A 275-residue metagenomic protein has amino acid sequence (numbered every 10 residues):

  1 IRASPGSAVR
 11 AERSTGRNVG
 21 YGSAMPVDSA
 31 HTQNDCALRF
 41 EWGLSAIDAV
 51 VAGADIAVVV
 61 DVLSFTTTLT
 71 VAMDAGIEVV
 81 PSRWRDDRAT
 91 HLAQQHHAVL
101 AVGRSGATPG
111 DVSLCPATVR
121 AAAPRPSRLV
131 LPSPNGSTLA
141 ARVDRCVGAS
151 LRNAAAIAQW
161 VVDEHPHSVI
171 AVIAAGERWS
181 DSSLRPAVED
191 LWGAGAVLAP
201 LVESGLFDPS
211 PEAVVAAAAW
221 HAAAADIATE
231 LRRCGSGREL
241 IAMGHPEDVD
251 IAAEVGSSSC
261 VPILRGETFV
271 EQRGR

Functional and structural regions predicted by a protein language model:
I1-T15: Extreme N-terminal basic, low-complexity initiation segments that serve as generic localization/processing leaders
V27-L38: N- or domain-start disorder-to-order transition segments that initiate the globular core
R39-A54, F65-R83, D87-S137, V147 (+1 more regions): Residues that scaffold, gate, or flank divalent-cation-dependent active/transport sites
A57-L63, A252: Short acidic catalytic loops
V59-V60, A101-G103, L131-S133, A171-A175: Short beta-strand segments
D111-V147, Q159, E164-H165, L184-R275: Long, charged alpha-helical interface segments
A171-E177, G205-D208: Glycine-rich anion-binding loop/nest that anchors nucleotide
